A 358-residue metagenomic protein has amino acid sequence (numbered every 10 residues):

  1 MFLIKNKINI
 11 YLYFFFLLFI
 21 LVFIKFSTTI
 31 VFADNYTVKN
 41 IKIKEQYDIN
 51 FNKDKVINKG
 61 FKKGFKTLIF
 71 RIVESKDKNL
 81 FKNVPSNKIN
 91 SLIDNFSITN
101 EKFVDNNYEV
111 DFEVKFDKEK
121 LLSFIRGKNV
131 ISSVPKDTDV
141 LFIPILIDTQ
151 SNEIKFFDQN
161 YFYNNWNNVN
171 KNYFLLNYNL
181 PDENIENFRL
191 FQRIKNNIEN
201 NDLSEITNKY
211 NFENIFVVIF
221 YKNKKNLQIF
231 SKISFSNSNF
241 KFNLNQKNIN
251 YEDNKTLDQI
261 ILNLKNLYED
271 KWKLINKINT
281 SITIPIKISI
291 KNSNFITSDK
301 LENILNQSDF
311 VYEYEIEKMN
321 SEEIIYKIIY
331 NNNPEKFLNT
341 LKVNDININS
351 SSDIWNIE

Functional and structural regions predicted by a protein language model:
M1-A33: Gram-negative bacterial Sec-dependent N-terminal signal peptides
A33-N40, S91-F96, D105-D111, P135-P144 (+6 more regions): Extracytoplasmic
D34-I41, K118, Y210-T256: Amphipathic beta-strand/beta-sheet edge segments enriched in Tyr/Trp
Y36-D48, L141-S151, N184-E186, F242-L244: Acidic/histidine-rich, surface-exposed loop or edge segments in extracytoplasmic proteins
I41, Q46, K115-L121, I145-T149 (+4 more regions): Solvent-exposed coil/turn segments that connect beta secondary-structure elements in extracytoplasmic/periplasmic
K55-R71, E113, K120-K136, K171-L175 (+4 more regions): C-terminal/domain-edge helix-coil "capping" segments
I57-L80, V140-E199, F212-I215, D299-I325 (+1 more regions): N-terminal segment of the mature soluble domain
F81-P144, K155-Q159: Signal peptide-directed extracytoplasmic domains
